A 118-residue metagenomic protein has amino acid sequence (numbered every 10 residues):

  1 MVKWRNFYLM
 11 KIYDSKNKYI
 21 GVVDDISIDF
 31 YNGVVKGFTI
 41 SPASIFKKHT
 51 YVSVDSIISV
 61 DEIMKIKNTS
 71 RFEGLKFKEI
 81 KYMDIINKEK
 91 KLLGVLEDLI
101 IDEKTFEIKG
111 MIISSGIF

Functional and structural regions predicted by a protein language model:
M1-F118: Peripheral interaction segments used for macromolecular assembly
